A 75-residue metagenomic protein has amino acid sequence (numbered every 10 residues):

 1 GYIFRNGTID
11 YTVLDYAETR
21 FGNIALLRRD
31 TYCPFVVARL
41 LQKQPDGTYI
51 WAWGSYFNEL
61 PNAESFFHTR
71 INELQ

Functional and structural regions predicted by a protein language model:
G1-A17: Negatively charged, low-complexity tracts enriched in Asp/Glu with abundant Ser/Thr
G7, T12, P45, A52 (+1 more regions): A general marker of short, structured functional hotspots
L14, L26-L27, L40-L41, L60 (+1 more regions): Generic detector of leucine side chains in alpha-helical contexts
R20-F21: Short acidic/glycine-enriched loop/turn segments that link adjacent beta-strands
I24-G54, T69-R70: Short aromatic-glycine-(Arg/Gly/Cys) micro-motifs in beta-strand/loop hairpins
N58-L74: A short, charged, amphipathic alpha-helix used as a generic interaction element across diverse proteins
